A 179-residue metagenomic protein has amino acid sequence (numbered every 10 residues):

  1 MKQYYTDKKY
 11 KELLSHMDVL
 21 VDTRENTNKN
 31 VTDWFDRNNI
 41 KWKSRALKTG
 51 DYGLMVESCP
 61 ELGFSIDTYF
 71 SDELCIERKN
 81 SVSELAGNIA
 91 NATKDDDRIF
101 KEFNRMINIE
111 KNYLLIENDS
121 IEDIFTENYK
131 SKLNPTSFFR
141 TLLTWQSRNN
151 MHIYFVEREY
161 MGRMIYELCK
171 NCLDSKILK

Functional and structural regions predicted by a protein language model:
M1-S71, L85-K179: Non-catalytic C-terminal interaction segments of nucleic acid-processing enzymes
L74-N80: Conserved catalytic cores of phosphodiester-cleaving nucleases, focusing on short active-site segments
